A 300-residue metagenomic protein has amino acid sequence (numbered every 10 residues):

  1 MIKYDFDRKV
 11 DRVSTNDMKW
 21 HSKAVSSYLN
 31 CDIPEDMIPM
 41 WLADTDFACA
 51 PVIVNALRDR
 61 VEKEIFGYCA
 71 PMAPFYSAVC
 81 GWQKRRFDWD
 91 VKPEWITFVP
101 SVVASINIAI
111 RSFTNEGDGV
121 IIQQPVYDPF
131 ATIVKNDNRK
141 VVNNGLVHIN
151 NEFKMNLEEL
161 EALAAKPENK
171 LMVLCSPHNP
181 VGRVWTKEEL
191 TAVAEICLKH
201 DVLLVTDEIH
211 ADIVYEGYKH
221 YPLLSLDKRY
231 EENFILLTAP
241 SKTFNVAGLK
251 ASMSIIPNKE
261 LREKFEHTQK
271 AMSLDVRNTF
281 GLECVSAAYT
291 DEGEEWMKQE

Functional and structural regions predicted by a protein language model:
I2-F6, V10-S101, I108, Y289: N-terminal small-domain helix-loop-helix segment of the aminotransferase-like
A43-T45, S176-N179, K242: Short glycine-rich anion-binding loops that position phosphate/pyrophosphate groups of nucleotides and phosphorylated
V52, A56, A78, M155 (+6 more regions): Alpha-helical elements of Rossmann-like donor-binding domains used by nucleotide-donor carbohydrate transfer enzymes
F66-E195, D212-I213, H220-R229, I235: Conserved core of the PLP fold type I
L204-V205: Residue-level marker for buried hydrophobic side chains located in beta-strands that build the well-ordered beta-sheet
E208: Walker B catalytic acidic pair
N233-E300: PLP-dependent aminotransferase class I/II
